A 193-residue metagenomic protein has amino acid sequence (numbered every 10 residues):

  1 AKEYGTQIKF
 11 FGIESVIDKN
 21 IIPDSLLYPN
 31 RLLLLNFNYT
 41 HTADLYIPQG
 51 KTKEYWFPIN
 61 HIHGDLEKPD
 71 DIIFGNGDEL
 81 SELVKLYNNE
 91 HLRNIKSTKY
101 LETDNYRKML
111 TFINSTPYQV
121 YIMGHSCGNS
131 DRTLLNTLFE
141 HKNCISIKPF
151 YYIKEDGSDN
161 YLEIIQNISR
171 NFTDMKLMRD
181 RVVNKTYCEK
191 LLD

Functional and structural regions predicted by a protein language model:
A1-L101: Extended, H/D-rich, highly charged conserved domains that either
N20, S25, L86, Y106 (+2 more regions): Residue-level detector of functional hotspots within protein domains
K51, K108-D193: SIR2/sirtuin-family catalytic core signature
S97-Y100, D104, D159, E163: Alpha-helix boundary/N-cap detector
